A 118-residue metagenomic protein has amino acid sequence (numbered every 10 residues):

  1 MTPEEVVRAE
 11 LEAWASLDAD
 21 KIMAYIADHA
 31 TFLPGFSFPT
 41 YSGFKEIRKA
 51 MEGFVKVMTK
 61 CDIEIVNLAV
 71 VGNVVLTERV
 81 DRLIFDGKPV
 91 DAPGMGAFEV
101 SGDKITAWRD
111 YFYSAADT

Functional and structural regions predicted by a protein language model:
M1-L17: Short, aromatic-enriched amphipathic alpha-helices that serve as compact interaction elements
T2, R48-T118: A beta-strand edge to alpha-helix "cap/lid" segment located at domain peripheries
E4, D20, F44-K45: Residues in well-ordered alpha-helical elements
V7, W14, I26, M51 (+1 more regions): Hydrophobic alpha-helical core bundles mediating ligand binding, dimerization, or RNAP-core interactions
L11, F36, N67-A69: Structured beta->alpha junctions
S16-T31: Short, well-ordered alpha-helical segments enriched in acidic and aromatic residues
T31-Y41, V55-K56: A short gly/proline-enriched turn/hairpin at secondary-structure junctions
P39-K49: Short beta-edge strand/loop motif at the mouth of beta-sheet-based domains
